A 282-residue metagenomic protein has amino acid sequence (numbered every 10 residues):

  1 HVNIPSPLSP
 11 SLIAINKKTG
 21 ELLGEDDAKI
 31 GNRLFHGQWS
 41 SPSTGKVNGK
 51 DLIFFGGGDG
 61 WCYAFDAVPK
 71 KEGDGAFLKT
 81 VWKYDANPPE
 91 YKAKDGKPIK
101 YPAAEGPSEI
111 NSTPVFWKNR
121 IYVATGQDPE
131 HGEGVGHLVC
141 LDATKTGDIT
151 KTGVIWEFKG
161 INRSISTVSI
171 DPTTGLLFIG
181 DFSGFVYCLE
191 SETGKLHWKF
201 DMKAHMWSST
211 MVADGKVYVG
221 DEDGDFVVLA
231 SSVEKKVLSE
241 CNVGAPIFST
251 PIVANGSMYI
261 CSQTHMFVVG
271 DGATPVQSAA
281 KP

Functional and structural regions predicted by a protein language model:
H1-P282: Noncatalytic, solvent-exposed loop/strand surfaces of beta-propeller-type extracellular/periplasmic domains
